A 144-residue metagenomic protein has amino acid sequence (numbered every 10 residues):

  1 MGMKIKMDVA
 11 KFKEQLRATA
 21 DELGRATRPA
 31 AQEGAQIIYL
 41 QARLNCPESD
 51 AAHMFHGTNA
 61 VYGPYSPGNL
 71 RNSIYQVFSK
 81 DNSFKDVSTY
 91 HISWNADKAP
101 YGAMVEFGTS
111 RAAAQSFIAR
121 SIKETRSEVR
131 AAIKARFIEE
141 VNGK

Functional and structural regions predicted by a protein language model:
M1-L23, R136, E140, K144: Amphipathic alpha-helical, heptad-repeat/coiled-coil segments used for oligomerization, stalk/fiber formation
E14-R111, A131, K144: Short, low-complexity, charged/polar segments at coil/turn and helix-coil boundaries
A113-I118: Conserved pre-catalytic core of RNA-dependent polymerases
S121-K144: C-terminal or internal capping secondary-structure element at the end of a domain, subdomain, or sheet
